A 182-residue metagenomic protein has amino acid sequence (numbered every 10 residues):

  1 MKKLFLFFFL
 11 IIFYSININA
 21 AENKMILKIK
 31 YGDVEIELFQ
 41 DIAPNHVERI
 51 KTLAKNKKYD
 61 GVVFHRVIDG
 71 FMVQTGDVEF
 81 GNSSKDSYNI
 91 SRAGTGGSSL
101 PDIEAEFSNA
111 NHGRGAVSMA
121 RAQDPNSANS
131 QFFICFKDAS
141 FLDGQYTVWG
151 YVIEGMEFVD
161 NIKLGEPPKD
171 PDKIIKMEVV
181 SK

Functional and structural regions predicted by a protein language model:
M1-L4: Positively charged n-region of N-terminal signal peptides that target proteins for export
F8, I16-K182: Cyclophilin-like peptidyl-prolyl cis-trans isomerases
